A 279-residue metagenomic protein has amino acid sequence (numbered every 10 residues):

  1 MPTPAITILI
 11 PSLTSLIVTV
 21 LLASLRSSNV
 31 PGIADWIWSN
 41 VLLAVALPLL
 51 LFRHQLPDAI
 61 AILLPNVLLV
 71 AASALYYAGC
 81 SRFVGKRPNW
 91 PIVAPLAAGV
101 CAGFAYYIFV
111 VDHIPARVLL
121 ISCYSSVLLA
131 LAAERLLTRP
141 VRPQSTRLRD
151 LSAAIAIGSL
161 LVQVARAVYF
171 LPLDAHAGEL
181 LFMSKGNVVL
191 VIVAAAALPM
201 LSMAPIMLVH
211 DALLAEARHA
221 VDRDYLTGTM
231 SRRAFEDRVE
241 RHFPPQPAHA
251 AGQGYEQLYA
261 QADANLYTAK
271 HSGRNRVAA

Functional and structural regions predicted by a protein language model:
M1, S184-A194: Short aromatic-rich membrane-water interface segments that cap or initiate transmembrane helices in multi-pass membrane
M1-S15: Hydrophobic transmembrane alpha-helical segments in integral membrane proteins
L16-I33, L47-L181, L198, A204 (+1 more regions): Juxtamembrane segments at transmembrane-helix boundaries in multi-pass signal-transduction membrane proteins
R218-D237: Conserved nucleotide-binding and Mg2+-coordinating catalytic segments in signaling enzymes
D237-Y255: Active-site-proximal structural segments of metal-dependent nucleotidyl cyclase/transferase enzymes
H249-A278: Catalytic-core segments of nucleotide cyclases and related cyclic-nucleotide turnover enzymes
